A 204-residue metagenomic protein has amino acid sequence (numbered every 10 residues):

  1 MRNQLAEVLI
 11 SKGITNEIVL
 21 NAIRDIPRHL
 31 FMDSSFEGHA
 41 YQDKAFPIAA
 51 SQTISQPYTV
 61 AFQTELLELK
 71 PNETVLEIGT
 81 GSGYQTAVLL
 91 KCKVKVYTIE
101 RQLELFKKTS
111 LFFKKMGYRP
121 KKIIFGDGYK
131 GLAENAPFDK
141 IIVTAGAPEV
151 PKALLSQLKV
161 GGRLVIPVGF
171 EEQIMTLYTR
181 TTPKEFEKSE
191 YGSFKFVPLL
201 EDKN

Functional and structural regions predicted by a protein language model:
M1-L76, Y84-V88, C92, L105-K122 (+2 more regions): Class I SAM-dependent transferase core
E68-E187: Conserved nucleotide-cofactor-binding alpha/beta core module
